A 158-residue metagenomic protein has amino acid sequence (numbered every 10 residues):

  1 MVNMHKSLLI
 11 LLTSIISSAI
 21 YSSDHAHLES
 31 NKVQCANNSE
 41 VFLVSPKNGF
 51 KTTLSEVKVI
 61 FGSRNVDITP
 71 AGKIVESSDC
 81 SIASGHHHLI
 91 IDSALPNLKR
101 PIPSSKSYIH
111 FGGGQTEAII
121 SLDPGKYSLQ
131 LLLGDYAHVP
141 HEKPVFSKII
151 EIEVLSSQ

Functional and structural regions predicted by a protein language model:
M1-S7: Positively charged n-region of N-terminal signal peptides that target proteins for export
M4, D24-A26, I109: Intrinsically disordered, low-complexity cationic segments
S7-I16: Sec-dependent N-terminal signal peptides
D24-V57, R64: Short, compositionally biased P/S/T/A/G/V-rich stretches that sit at domain boundaries
N31, E56-R64, I68-P70, I74-S156: Long, low-complexity serine/threonine/glycine- and acidic-rich segments characteristic of extracellular
